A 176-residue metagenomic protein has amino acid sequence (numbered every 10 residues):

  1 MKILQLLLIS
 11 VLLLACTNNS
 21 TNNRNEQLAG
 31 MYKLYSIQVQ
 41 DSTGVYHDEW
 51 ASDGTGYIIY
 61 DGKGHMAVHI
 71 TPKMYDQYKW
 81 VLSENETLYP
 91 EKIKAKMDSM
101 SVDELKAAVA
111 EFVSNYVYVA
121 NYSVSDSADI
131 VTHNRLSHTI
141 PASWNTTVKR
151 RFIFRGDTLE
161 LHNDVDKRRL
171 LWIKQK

Functional and structural regions predicted by a protein language model:
L4-L14: Sec-dependent N-terminal signal peptides
C16-K176: Lipid interaction determinants
